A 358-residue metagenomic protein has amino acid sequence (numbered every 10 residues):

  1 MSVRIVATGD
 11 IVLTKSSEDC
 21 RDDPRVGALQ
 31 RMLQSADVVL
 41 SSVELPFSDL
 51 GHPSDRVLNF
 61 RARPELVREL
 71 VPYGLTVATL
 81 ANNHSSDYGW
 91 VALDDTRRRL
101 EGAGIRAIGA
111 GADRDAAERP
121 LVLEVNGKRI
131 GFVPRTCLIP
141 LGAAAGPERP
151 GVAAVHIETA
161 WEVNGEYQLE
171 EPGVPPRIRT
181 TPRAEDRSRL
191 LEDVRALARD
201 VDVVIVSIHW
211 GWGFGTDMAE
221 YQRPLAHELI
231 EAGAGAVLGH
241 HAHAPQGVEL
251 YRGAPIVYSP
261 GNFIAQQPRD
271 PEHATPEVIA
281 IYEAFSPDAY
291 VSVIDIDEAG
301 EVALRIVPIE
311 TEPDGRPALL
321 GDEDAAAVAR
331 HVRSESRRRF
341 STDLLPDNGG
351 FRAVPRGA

Functional and structural regions predicted by a protein language model:
M1-A358: Acidic, metal/ion-coordinating pockets
